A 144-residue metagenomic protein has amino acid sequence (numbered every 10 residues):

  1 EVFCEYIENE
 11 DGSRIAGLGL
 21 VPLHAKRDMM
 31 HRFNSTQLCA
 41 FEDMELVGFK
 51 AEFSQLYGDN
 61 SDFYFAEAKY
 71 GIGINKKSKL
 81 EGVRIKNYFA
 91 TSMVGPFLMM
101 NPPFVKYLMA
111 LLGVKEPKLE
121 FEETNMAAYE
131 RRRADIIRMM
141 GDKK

Functional and structural regions predicted by a protein language model:
E1-D43: Cysteine-nucleophile active-site neighborhood
E5-E8, M29-Q37, G48-F49, D59-A66 (+1 more regions): A short secondary-structure junction signal
E5-Y6, L23, A51-S54, M93: Fold-independent oxyanion-binding glycine-rich loops and adjacent beta-strand/coil segments at enzyme active sites
G19, F49, F89-T91: Hydrophobic/aromatic beta-strand patches that form the interior of the parallel beta-sheet core in alpha/beta enzyme
L23-K26, L56, A110-P117: Generic secondary-structure signature for well-ordered alpha-helical cores
A25-D28, Q55-G58, P96-M100: Short, acidic Gly/Pro/Ser/Thr-rich loop/turn segments
L38-K86: Catalytic beta-strand/loop cores that center a nucleophilic Ser/Cys/Thr and support acyl-enzyme chemistry
R84-K144: Acyltransferase
